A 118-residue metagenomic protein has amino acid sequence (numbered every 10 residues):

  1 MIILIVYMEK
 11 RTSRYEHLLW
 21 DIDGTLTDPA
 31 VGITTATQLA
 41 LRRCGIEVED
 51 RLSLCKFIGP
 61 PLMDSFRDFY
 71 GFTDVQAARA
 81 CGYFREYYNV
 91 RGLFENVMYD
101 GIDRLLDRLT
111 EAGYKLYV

Functional and structural regions predicted by a protein language model:
M1-Y7: N-terminal amphipathic/basic-hydrophobic helices that include classical n-h-c signal peptides and signal-anchor
E9-K56, Y70: Active-site neighborhood of HAD-like aspartate-dependent phosphohydrolases
Y15, I22, F84, Y99 (+1 more regions): Non-catalytic interaction surface on structured domains
L18-L19, L26, L41, L62 (+2 more regions): Generic leucine side-chain signal with a strong bias for well-ordered alpha-helical environments
G59-V90, D100, D107-R108: A metal-dependent, Asp-based hydrolase signature
V90-V118: Short, acidic loop-to-helix structural element flanking the phosphoryl-transfer center in phosphate-processing enzymes
